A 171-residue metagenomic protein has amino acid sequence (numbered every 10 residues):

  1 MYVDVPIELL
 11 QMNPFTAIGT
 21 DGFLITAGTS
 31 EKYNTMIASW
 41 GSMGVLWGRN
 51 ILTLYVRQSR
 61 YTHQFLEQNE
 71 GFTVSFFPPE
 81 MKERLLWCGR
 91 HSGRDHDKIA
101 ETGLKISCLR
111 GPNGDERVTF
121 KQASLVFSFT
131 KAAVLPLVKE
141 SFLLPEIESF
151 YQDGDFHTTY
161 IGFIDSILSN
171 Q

Functional and structural regions predicted by a protein language model:
M1-A38, S42-Q171: Active-site-proximal mixed secondary-structure blocks
